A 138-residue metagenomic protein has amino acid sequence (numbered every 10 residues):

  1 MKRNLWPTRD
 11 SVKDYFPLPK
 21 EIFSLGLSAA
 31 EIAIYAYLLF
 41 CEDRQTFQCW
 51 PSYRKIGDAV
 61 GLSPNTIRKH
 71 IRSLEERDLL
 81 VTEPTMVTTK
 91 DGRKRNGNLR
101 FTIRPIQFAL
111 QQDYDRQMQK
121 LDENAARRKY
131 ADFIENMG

Functional and structural regions predicted by a protein language model:
M1-T66, R72, K94: Short recognition helix of helix-turn-helix/winged-helix DNA-binding domains
V12, F16, N124-A131: Low-complexity, intrinsically disordered regions enriched in charged/polar residues
P19-K20, P105, Q112, M137: Prokaryotic Sec-type signal peptides and long signal-anchor helices with extended Leu/Ile/Val-rich h-regions
S24, E123-A126, E135: Generic surface-pattern signal
N65-R128: Winged-helix/helix-turn-helix nucleic-acid-interaction surface
A131-G138: Short acidic DE-rich linear segments
